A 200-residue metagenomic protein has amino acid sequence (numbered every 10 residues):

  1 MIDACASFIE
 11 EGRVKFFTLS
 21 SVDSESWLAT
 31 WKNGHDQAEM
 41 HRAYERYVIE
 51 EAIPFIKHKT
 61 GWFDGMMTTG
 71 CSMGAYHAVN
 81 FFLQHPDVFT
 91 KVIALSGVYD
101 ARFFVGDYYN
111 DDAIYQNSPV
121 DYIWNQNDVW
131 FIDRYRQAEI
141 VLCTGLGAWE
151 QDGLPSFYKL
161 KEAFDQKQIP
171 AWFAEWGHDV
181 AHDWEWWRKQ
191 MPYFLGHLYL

Functional and structural regions predicted by a protein language model:
M1-L200: Non-catalytic cap/lid and distal C-terminal segments of serine-dependent acyl enzymes
